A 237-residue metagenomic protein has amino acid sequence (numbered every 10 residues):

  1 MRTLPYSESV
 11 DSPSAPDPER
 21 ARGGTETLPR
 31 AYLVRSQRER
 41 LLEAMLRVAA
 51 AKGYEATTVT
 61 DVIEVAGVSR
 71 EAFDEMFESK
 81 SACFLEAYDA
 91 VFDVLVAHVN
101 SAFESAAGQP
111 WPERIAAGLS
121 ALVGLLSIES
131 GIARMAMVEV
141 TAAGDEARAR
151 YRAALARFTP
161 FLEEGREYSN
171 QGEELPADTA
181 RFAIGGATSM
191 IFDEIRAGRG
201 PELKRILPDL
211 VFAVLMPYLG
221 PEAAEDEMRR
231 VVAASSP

Functional and structural regions predicted by a protein language model:
M1-K52, D61-V65: Basic, helix-initiating cap at the start of DNA-binding domains
M1-T25, G124, I128, P160 (+2 more regions): C-terminal peripheral helix-coil segments that are non-catalytic and often amphipathic
S36, R40, F77, A82-V94 (+4 more regions): Alpha-helical DNA-contacting segments of helix-turn-helix folds
R40-V48, V94, A117, A121: Pre-recognition alpha-helix immediately N-terminal to the DNA-recognition helix within helix-turn-helix or winged-helix
V48-A82, E86: Helix-turn-helix
Y54, L95, I132-A136, A187 (+1 more regions): Short, structured motif recognition centered on aromatic/hydrophobic residues
E86, N100-I128: Hydrophobic alpha-helical connector segments
D145-Y168, A177-S189, K204-A213: Amphipathic alpha-helical packing segments from all-alpha helical-bundle domains
